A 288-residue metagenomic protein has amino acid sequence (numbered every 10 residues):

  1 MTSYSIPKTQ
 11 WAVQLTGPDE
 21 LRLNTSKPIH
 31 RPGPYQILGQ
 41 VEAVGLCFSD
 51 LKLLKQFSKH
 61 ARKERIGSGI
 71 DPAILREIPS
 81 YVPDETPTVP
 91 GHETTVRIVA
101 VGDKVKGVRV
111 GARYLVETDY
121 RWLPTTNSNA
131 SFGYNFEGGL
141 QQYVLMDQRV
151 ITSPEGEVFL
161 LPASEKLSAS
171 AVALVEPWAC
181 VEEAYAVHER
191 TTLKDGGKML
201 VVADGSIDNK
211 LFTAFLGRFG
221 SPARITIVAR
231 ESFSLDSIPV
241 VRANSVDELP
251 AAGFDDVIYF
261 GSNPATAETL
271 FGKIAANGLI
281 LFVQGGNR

Functional and structural regions predicted by a protein language model:
P28-V44, K59-Y120: Glycine-rich beta-strand-centered segment in the early N-terminal region that forms part of a ligand/cofactor-binding
R31, P87, G107, A171-L174 (+2 more regions): Residue-level "contact hotspot" at macromolecular interaction interfaces
Y35, G111, G196, A252 (+1 more regions): Beta-strand-connecting loops/turns
A43, E117, V202, I258-G261: Short, well-ordered coil/turn residues at beta-beta hairpins and beta-strand->alpha-helix junctions within
I74, I78-P83, T118-G197: NAD(P)H dinucleotide-binding glycine-rich loop of Rossmann-like/cofactor-binding domains, especially the beta1-alpha1
E165-V246: Mid-domain Rossmann-like dinucleotide-binding core that forms the NAD(H)/NADP(H) cofactor-binding site
E248-V257: A short acidic, Gly/Pro-enriched loop at the edge of an enzyme's catalytic core that lines a small-molecule cofactor
G261-R288: Glycine-rich phosphate-binding loop and adjacent beta-alpha segment of Rossmann(oid) nucleotide-cofactor-binding
